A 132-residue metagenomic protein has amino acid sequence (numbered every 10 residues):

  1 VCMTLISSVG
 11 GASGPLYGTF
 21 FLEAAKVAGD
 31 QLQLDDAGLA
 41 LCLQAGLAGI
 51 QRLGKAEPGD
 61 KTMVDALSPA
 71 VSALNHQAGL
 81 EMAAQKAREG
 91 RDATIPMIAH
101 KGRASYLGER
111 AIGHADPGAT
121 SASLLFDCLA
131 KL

Functional and structural regions predicted by a protein language model:
V1-L132: N-terminal loops that bind phosphate or other acidic moieties and the adjacent beta-alpha structural core
